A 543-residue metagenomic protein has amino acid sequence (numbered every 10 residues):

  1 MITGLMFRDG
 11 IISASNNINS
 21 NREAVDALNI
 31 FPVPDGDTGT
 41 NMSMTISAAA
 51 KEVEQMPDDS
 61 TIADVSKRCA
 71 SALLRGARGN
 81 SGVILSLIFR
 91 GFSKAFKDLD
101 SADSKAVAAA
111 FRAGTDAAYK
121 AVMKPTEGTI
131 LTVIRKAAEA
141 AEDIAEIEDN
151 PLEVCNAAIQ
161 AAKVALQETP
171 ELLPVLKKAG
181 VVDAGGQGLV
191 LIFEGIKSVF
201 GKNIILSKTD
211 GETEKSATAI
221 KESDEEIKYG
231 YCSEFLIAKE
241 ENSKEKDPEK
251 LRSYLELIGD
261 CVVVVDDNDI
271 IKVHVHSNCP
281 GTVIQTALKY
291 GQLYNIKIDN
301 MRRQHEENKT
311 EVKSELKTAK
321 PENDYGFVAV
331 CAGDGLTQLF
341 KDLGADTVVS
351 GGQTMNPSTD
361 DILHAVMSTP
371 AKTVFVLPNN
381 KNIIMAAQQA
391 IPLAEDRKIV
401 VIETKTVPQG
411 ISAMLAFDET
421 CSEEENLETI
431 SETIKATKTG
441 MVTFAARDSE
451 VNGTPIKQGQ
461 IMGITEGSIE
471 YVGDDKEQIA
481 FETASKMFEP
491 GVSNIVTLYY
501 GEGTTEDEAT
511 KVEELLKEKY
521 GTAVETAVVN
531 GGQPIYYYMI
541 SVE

Functional and structural regions predicted by a protein language model:
M1-E543: N-terminal loops that bind phosphate or other acidic moieties and the adjacent beta-alpha structural core
